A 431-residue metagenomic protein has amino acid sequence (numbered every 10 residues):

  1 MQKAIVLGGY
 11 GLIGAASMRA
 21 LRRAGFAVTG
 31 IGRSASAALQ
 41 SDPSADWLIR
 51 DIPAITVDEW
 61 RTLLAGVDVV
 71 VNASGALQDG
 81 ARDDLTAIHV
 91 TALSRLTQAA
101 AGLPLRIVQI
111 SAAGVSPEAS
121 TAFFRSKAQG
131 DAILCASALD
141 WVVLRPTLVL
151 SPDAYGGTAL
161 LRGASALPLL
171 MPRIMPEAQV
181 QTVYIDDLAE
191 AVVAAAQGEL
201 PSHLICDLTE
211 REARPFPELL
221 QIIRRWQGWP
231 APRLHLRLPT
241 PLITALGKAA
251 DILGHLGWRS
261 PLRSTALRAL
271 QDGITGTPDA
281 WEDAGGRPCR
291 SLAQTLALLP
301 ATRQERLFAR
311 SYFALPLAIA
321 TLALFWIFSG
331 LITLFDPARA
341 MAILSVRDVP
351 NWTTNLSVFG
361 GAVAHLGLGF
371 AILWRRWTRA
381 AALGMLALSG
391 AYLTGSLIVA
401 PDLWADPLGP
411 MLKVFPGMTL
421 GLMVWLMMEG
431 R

Functional and structural regions predicted by a protein language model:
A4-A24: N-terminal Rossmann NAD(P)H-binding glycine-rich loop of SDR-like oxidoreductase domains
G30-S36, P53-A54: N-terminal Rossmann-fold cofactor-binding loop
A45-R95, A99-A101, A113-P117: NAD(P)H-binding glycine-rich loop region in Rossmannoid oxidoreductase-like domains and their noncatalytic homologs
A132-D153: Conserved beta-loop-beta element that borders a ligand/cofactor-binding pocket
G163-V183, D187, A191-A195, E199-S202 (+1 more regions): A conserved pocket-lining segment of Rossmann-fold NAD(P)-dependent short-chain dehydrogenase/reductase
A195-L262, G273-L315: Mid/C-terminal beta-alpha module of Rossmann-like enzyme folds, strongest in SDR-family dehydrogenases/epimerases
S260-A338, W352-R431: Extended, low-polarity transmembrane helix blocks
